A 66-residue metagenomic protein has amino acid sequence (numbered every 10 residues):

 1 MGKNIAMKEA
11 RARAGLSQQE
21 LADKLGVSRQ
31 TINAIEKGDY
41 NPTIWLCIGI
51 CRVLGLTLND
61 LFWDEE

Functional and structural regions predicted by a protein language model:
M1-R13: A short, Lys/Arg-rich alpha-helix, primarily the initiator
A12, D23, R52: Alpha-helical residues within the helix-turn-helix
A12, G26, K37, E66: Residue-level detection of the helix-turn-helix DNA-binding "recognition helix"
L16-A34: Short alpha-helical DNA-recognition segment
Q30, Y40, N59: Key DNA-contact positions within bacterial/archaeal DNA-binding proteins
W45-D60: DNA major-groove recognition helix of helix-turn-helix/homeodomain DNA-binding modules
D60-E66: Short amphipathic recognition helices of helix-turn-helix/homeodomain-type DNA-binding modules
